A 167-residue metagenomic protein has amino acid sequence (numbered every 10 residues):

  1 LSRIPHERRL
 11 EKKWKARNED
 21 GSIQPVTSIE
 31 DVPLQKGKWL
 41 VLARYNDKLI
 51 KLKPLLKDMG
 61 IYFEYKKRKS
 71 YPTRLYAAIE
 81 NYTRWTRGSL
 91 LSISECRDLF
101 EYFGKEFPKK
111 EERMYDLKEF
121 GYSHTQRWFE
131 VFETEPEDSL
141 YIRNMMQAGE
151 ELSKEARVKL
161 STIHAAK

Functional and structural regions predicted by a protein language model:
L1-K167: The feature marks helicase ATPase cores and/or their adjacent C-terminal helical subdomains in SF1/SF2/AAA+ helicases
